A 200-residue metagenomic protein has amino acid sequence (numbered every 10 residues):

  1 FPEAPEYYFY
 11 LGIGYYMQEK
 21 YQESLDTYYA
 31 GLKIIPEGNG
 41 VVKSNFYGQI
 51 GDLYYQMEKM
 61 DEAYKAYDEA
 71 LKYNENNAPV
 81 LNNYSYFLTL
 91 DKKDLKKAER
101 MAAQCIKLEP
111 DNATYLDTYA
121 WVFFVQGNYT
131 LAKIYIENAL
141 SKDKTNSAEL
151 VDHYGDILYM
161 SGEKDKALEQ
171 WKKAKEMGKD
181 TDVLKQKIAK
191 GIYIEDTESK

Functional and structural regions predicted by a protein language model:
P2, P36, V41, E75 (+3 more regions): Short coil turns that delineate tetratricopeptide repeat
I13, D52, Y86-F87, W121 (+1 more regions): Residue-level recognition of tetratricopeptide repeat
M17, Q49, Q56, L90-D91 (+3 more regions): Register position in tetratricopeptide repeats
K33, K65-K72, A103-K107, L140-S141 (+1 more regions): Conserved structural position within tetratricopeptide repeats
